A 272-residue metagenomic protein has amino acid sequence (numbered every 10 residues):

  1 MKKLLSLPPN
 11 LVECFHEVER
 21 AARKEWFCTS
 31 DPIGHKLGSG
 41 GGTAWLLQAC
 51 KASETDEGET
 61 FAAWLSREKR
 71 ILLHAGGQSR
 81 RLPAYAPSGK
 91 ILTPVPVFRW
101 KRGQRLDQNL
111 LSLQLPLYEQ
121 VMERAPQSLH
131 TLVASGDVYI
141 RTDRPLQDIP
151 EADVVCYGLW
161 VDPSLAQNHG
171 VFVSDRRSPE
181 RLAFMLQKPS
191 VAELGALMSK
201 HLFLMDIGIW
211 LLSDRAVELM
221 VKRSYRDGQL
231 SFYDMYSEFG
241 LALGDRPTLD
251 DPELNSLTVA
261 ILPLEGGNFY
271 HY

Functional and structural regions predicted by a protein language model:
M1-Y272: Unchanged
